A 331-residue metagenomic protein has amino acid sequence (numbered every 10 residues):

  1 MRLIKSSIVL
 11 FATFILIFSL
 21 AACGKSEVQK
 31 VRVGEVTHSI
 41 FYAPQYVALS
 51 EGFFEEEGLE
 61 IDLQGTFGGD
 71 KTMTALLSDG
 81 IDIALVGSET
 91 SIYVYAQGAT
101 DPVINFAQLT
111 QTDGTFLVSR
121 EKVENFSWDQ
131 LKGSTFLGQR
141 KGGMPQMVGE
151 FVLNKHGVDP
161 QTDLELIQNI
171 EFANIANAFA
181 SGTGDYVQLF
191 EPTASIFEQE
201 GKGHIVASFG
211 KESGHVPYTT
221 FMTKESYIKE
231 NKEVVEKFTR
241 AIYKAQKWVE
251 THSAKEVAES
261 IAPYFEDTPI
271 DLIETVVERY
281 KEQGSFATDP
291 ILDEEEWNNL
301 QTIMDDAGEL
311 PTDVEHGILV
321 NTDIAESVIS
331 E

Functional and structural regions predicted by a protein language model:
M1-K30, V328-E331: Short, low-complexity disordered leader/linker segments with a strong preference for bacterial N-terminal type II
Q29-Q161, E165-N169, A178, D185-E191 (+3 more regions): Short, glycine-/small- and polar/acidic-enriched structural segments that line small-molecule recognition paths
V47, F53, V152, I196 (+2 more regions): Residues within well-ordered alpha helices
T66-D70, L85, Q139, G143-M144 (+5 more regions): Soluble non-cytosolic domains of exported or imported proteins
T90, E171-F265: Pocket-lining segment of extracytoplasmic ligand-binding domains
K155-H156, E200, Y264, A307: Alpha-helical structural context
K229-P311: Secondary-structure end/capping motifs
L300-E331: Conserved C-terminal helix/tail region of periplasmic/extracytoplasmic solute-binding proteins
